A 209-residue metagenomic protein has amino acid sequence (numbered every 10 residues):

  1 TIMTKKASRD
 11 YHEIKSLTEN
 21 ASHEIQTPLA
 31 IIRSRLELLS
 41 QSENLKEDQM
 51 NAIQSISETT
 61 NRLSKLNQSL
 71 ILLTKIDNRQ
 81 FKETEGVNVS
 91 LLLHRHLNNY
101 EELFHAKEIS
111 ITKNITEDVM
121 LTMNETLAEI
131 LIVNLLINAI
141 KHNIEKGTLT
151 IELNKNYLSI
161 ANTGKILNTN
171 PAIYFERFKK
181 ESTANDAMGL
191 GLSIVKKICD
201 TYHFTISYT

Functional and structural regions predicted by a protein language model:
I56-L63: Short alpha-helical segment of the dimerization/phosphotransfer core of two-component systems
D77-E83, M120-M123: Conserved micro-motifs of the catalytic ATP-binding
E85, H105, S110-M120: Conserved catalytic submotifs in the C-terminal HATPase_c
A139-I140: Short helix-loop "hinge" at the ATP-lid/N-box region of the Bergerat-fold HATPase_c
K146-Y157: Short beta-strand/loop element within the Bergerat-fold HATPase_c
I166-F178: Short conserved segment of the HATPase_c
H203-T209: Glycine-rich ATP-binding loops of the HATPase_c
